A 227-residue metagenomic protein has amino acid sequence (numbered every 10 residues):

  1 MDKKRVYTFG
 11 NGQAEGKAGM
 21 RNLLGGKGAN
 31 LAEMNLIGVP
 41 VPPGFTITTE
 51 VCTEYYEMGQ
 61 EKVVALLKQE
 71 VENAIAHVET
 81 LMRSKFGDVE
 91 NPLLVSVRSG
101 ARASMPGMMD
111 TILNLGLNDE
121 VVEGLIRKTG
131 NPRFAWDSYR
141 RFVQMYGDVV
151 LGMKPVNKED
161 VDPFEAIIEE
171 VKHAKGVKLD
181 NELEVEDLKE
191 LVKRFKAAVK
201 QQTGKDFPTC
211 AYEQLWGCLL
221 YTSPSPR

Functional and structural regions predicted by a protein language model:
M1-S223: Nucleotide/phosphate-binding sheet-loop regions of phosphoryl- and nucleotidyl-transfer enzymes
S225-R227: Positively charged, low-complexity/disordered segments
